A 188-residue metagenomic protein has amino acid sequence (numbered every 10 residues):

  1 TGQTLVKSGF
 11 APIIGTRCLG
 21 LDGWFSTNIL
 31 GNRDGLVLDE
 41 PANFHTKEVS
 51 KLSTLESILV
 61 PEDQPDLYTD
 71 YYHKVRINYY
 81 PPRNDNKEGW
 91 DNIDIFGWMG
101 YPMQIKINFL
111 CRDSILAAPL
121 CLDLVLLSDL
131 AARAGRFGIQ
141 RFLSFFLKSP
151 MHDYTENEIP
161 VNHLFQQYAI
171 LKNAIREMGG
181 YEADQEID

Functional and structural regions predicted by a protein language model:
G2-D70, K74: Conserved anion/nucleotide-ligand pocket segment
E40, E48, E56, E62 (+6 more regions): Glutamate identity and glutamate-enriched acidic tracts
K47, S53-R136: C-terminal and late-domain segments of enzyme folds
F96-D188: C-terminal active-site/capping subdomain that shapes the small-molecule cofactor and substrate pocket of enzyme
